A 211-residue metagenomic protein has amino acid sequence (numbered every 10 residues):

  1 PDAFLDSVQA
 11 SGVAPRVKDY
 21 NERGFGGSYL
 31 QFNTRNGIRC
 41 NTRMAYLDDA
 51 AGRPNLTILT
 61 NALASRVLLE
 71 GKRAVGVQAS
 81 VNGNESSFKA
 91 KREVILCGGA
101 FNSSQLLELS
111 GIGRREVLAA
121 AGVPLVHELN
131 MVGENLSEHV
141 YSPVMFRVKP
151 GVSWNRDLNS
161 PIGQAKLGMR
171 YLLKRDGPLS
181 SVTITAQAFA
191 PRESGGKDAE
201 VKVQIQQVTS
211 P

Functional and structural regions predicted by a protein language model:
P1-A74, S80-N82, P143-G168: Conserved redox-cofactor binding core of oxidoreductases
G12-P15, I112, V123: Short aromatic/hydrophobic-glycine micro-motifs
V17, L59-T60, L96-C97, L125-E128: General beta-strand structural signal in soluble alpha/beta enzymes
E22-G24, S65, F101-N102, V132 (+1 more regions): Solvent-exposed loop/turn segments at secondary-structure junctions within structured extracellular/periplasmic domains
G52, S104, R114-P211: Mid-to-C-terminal "cap/lid" subdomains and adjacent gly/pro-rich loops that border and regulate access to redox
L59, G83-F101: Core beta-strand elements of the Rossmann-like FAD/NAD(P) dinucleotide-binding domain in flavoenzyme oxidoreductases
E93, A100-R114: Alpha-helical support elements that line or immediately flank enzyme active sites and cofactor-binding pockets
